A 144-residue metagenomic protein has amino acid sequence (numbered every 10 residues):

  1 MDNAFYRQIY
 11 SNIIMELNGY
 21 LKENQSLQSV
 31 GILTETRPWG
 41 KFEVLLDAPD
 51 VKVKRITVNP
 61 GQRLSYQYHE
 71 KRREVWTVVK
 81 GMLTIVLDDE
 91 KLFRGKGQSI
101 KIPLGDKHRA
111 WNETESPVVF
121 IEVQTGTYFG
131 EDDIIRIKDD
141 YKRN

Functional and structural regions predicted by a protein language model:
N3-T36, R109-N144: Double-stranded beta-helix
F5, Q62, K71-R72, E90 (+2 more regions): A generic "binding-loop/recognition-motif" signal
G31-Y68, R72: A short glycine-rich, His/Asp/Glu-containing loop-to-beta-strand
E70-D89: Glycine- and acidic-residue-biased ligand/ion/polar-headgroup-sensing regions
D88-K107: Short acidic-glycine-tyrosine-enriched beta hairpin
